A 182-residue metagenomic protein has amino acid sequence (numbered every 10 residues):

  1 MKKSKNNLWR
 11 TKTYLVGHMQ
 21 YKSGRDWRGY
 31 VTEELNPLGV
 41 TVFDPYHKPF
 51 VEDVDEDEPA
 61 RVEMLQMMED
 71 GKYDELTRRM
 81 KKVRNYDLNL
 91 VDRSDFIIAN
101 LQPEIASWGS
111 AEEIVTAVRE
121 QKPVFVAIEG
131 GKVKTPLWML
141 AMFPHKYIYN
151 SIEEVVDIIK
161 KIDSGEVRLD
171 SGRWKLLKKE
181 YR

Functional and structural regions predicted by a protein language model:
M1-R182: Conserved catalytic or regulatory cores that recognize and/or transform ribose-phosphate-containing ligands
